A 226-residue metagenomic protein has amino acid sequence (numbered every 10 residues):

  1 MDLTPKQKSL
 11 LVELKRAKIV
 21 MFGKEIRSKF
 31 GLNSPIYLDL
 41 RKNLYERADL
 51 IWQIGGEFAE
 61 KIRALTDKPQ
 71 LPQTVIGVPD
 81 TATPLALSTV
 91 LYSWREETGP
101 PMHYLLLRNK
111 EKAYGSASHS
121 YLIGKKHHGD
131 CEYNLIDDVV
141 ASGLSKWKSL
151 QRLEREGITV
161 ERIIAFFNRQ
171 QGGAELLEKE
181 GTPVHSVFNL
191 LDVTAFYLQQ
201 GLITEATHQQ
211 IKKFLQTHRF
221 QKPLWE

Functional and structural regions predicted by a protein language model:
M1-I136, L144-E226: PRPP-associated nucleotide enzymes
